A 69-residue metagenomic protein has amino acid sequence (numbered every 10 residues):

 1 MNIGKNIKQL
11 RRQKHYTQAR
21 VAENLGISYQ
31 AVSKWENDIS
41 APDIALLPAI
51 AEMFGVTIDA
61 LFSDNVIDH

Functional and structural regions predicted by a protein language model:
K5-R20: Short basic helix-loop element that most often maps to the first helix and adjoining turn of HTH DNA-binding modules
I7, V21-A22, V32-W35, L61: Conserved hydrophobic/aromatic packing and binding residues within compact polymer-binding modules
R12, E23, E52: Alpha-helical residues within the helix-turn-helix
I27, K34-N37: Short, conserved catalytic or interaction motifs in soluble domains
A45-A60: DNA major-groove recognition helix of helix-turn-helix/homeodomain DNA-binding modules
F62-H69: Short, charged recognition helix plus adjacent turn of helix-turn-helix-like nucleic-acid-binding domains
